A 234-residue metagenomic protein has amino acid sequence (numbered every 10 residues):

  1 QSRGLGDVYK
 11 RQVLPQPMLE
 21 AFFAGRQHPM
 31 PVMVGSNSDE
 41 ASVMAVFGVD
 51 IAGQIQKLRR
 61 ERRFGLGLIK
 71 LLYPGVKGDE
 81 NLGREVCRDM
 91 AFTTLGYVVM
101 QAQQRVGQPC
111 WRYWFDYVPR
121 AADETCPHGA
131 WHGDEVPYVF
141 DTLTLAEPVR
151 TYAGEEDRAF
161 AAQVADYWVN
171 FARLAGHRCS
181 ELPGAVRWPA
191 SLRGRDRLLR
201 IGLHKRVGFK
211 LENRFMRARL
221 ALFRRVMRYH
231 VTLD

Functional and structural regions predicted by a protein language model:
Q1-Y9: Single conserved hydrophobic/aromatic residue that forms the stacking wall/gate of nucleotide- or nucleobase-binding
K10-G25: A Trp-anchored, charged/polar loop motif used as the substrate-binding/catalytic surface of acyl/ester-handling
R26-D234: C-terminal helix-and-tail extensions that cap enzymatic domains
